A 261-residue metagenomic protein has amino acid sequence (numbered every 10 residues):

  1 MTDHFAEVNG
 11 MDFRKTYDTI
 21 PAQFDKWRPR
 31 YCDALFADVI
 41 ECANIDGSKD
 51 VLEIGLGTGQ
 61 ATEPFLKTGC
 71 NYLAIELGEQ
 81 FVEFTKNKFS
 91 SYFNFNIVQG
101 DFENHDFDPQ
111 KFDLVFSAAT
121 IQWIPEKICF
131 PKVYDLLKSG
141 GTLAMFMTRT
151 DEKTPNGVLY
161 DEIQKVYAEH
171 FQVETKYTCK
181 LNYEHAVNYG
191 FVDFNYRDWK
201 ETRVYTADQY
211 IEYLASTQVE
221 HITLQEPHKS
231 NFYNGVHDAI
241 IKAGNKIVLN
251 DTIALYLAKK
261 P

Functional and structural regions predicted by a protein language model:
T2-D46: Conserved class I S-adenosyl-L-methionine
S48-D50, Q110: Nucleotide donor/acceptor-binding cores
L52, T58-H105: Class I SAM-dependent methyltransferase SAM/SAH-binding core
T58, N182-P261: Conserved Class I S-adenosyl-L-methionine
H105-V115: A short acidic, Gly/Pro-enriched loop at the edge of an enzyme's catalytic core that lines a small-molecule cofactor
A119-T120: Short catalytic micro-motifs in class I SAM-dependent methyltransferases
W123-V133: A short, conserved alpha-helix within the catalytic core of class I
Y134, K138-R203: Conserved catalytic/acceptor-binding region of the Class I
